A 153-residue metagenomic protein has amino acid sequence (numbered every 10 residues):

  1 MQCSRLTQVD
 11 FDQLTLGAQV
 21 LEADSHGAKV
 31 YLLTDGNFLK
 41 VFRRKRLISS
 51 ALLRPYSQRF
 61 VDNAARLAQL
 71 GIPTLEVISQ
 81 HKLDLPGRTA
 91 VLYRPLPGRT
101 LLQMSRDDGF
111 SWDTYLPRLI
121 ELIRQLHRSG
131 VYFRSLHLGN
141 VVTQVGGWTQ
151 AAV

Functional and structural regions predicted by a protein language model:
Q2-C3: Nuclease-adjacent, charged terminal/linker segments that flank catalytic cores
L6-R99, E121-S129: Conserved ATP-binding subdomain of kinase catalytic cores across diverse folds
T34-D35, Q144-G147: Short acidic-glycine loop/turn motifs at beta-strand connectors
N63-P73, L102-G139, Q144: Conserved kinase catalytic-core helix
H81-K82, T143-V145: Short, low-complexity Ser/Thr-rich regulatory SLiMs
L96-P97, G146-W148: Short loop segments at secondary-structure junctions
Q150-V153: Pre-DFG segment of protein kinase catalytic domains
